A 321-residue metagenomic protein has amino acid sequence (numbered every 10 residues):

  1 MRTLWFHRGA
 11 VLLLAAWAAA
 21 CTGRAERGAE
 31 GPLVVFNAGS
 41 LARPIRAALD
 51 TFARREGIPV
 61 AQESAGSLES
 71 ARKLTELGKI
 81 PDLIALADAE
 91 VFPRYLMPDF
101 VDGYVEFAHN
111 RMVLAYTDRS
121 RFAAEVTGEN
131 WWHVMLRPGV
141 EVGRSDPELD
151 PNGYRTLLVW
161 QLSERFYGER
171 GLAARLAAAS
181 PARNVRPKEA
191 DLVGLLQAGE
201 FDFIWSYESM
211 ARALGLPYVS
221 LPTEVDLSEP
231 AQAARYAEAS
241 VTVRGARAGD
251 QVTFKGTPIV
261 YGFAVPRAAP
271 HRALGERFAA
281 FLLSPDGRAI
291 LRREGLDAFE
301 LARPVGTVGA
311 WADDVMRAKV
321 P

Functional and structural regions predicted by a protein language model:
M1-W5: N-terminal secretory signal peptides that target proteins for export/translocation
R8-A19: Bacterial N-terminal signal peptides
C21-L77, D88, L96-M97, T117-P321: Exported/periplasmic ABC-transporter solute-binding proteins
A71, I80-P81, R111: A common structural microfeature
L77, P81-D88, F92-E106: Short beta-strand-centered segments that line the small-molecule binding cleft or hinge of alpha/beta clamshell
H109-N110, P258: Short, solvent-exposed loop/turn segments at the edges of secondary structure
L114: Serine endopeptidase catalytic core focused on the charge-relay Asp
